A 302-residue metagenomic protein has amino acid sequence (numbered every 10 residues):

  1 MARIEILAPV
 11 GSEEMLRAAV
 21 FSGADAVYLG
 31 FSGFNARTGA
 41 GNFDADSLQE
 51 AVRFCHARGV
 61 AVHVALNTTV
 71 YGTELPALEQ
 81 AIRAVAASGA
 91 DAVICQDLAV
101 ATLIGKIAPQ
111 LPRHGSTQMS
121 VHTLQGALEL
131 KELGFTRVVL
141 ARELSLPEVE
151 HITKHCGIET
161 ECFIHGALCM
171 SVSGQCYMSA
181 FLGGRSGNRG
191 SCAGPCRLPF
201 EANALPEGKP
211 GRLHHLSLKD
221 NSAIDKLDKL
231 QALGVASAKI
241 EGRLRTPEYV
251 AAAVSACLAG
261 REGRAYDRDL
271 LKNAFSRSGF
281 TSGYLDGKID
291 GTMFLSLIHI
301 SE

Functional and structural regions predicted by a protein language model:
M1-F21, A26-A36, A51-V52, R58-T68 (+5 more regions): Surface-exposed amphipathic alpha-helical tracts and adjacent flexible/coil segments at the periphery of soluble enzymes
A40-Q49: Aromatic- and glycine-enriched glycan-recognition loops and surfaces that form the carbohydrate-binding subsites
A99-V100: Alpha-helix capping/helix-boundary segments
I104: RNase H-like DDE/DDD metal-dependent nuclease/strand-transfer catalytic core used by mobile genetic elements
S120: Beta/alpha (TIM)-barrel catalytic core signal, keyed to glycine-rich beta->alpha loops juxtaposed to Asp/Glu that bind
